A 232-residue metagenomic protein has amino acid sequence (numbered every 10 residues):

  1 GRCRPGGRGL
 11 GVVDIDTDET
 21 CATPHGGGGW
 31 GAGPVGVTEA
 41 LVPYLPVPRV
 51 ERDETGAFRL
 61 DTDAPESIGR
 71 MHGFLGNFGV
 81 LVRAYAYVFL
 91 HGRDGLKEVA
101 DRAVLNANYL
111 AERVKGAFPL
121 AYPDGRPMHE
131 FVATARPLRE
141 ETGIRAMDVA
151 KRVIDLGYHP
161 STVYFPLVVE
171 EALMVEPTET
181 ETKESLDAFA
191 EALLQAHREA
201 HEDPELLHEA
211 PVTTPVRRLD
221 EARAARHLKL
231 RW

Functional and structural regions predicted by a protein language model:
G1-T55, G143-I144, E171: Conserved PLP-enzyme active-site core in the AAT-like
C3, D53, A57-L75, L81 (+1 more regions): Non-catalytic terminal extensions of PLP-dependent enzymes
A32-V37, V80-R83, L96: Short, electropositive, low-hydrophobicity segments enriched in small/polar residues
